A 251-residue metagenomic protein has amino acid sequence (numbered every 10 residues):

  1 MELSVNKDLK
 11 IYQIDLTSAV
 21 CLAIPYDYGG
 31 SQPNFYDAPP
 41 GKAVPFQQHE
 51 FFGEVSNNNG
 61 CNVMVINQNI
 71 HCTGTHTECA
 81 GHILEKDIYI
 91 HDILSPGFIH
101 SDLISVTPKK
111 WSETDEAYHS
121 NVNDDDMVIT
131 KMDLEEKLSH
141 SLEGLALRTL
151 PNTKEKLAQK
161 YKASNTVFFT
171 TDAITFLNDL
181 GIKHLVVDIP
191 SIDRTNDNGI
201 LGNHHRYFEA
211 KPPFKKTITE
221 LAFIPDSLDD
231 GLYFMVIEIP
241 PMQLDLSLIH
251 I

Functional and structural regions predicted by a protein language model:
M1-I249: Active-/binding-site microenvironments in catalytic and ligand-binding cores
